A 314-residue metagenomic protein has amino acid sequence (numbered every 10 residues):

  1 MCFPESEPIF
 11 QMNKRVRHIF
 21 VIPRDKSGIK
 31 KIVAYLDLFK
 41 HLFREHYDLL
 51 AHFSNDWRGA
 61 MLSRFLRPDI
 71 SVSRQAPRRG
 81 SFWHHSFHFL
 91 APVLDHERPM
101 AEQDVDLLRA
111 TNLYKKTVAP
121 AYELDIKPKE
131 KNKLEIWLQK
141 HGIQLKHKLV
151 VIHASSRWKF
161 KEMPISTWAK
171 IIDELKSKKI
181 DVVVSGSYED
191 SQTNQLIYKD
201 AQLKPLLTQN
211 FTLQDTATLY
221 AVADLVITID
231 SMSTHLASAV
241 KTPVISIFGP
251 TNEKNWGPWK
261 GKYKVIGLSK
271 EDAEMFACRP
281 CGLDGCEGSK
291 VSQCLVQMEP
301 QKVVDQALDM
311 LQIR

Functional and structural regions predicted by a protein language model:
M1-R314: Catalytic machinery of carbohydrate-active enzymes, primarily nucleotide-sugar-dependent glycosyltransferases
